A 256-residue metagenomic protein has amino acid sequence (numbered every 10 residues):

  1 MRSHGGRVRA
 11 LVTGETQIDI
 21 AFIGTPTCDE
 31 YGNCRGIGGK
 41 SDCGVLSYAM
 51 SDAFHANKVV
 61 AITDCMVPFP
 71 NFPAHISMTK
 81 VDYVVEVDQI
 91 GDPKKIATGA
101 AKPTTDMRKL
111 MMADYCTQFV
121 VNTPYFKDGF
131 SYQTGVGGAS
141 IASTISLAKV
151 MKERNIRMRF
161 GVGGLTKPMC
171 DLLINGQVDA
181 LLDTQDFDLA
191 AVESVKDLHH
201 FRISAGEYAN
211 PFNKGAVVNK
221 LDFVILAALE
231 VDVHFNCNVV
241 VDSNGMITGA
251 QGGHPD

Functional and structural regions predicted by a protein language model:
M1-D256: Conserved alpha/beta enzyme-core scaffold
